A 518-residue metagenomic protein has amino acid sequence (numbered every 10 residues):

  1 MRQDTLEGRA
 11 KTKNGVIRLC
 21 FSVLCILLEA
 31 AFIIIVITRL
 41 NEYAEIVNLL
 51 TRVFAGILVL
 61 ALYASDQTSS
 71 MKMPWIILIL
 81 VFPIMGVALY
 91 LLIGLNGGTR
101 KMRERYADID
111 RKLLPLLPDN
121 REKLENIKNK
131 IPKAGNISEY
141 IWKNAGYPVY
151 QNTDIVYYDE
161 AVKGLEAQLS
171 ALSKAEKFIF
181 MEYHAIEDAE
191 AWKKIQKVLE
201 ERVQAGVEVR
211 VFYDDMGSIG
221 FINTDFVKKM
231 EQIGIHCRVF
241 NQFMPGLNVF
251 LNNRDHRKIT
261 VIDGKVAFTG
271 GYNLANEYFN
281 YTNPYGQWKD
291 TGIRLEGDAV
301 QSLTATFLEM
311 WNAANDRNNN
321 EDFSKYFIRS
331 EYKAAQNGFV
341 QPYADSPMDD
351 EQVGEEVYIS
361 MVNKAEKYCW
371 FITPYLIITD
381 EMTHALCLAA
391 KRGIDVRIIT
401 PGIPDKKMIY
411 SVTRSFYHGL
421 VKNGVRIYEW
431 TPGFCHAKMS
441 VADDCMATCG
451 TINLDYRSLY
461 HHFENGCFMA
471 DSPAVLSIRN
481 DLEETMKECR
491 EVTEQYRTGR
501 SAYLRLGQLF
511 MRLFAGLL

Functional and structural regions predicted by a protein language model:
M1-E355, S360, P404, H418-N423 (+6 more regions): N-terminal localization/anchoring segments of enzymes in phospholipid and broader phosphate metabolism
H184, P374-Y375, I409: Glycine- and other small-residue-rich loops at beta-strand/loop junctions that grip anionic moieties
Y332-N337, D345, Q352-P374, D380-K391 (+1 more regions): Acidic, glycine-rich loop-and-beta core segments that form the ion-binding/anion-interacting portion of active sites
A365-E366, T373, A390, I394-R397 (+4 more regions): Alpha-helix capping/termination and helix-coil
I372-T373, T400, W430, C449-G450: Thr-Gly-centered strand-to-loop micro-motif
E381-H384, L388, D395-K422: Extended hydrophobic/aromatic segments used for targeting, binding, or gating
K438: Catalytic-core elements of nucleic-acid end-processing and repair enzymes
